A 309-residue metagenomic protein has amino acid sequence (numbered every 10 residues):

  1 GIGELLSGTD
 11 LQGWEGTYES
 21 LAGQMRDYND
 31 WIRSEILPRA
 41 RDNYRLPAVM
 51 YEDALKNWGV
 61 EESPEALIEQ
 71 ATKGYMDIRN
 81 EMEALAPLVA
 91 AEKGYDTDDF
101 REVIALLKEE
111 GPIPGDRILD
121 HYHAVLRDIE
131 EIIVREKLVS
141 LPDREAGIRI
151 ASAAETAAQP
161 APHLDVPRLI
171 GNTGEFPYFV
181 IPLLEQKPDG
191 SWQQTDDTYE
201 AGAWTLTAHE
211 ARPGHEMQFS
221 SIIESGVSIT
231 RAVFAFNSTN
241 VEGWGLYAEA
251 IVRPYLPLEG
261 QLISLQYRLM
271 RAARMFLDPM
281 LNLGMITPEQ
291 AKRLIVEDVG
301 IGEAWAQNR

Functional and structural regions predicted by a protein language model:
G1-R309: N-terminal maturation segment of proteins
